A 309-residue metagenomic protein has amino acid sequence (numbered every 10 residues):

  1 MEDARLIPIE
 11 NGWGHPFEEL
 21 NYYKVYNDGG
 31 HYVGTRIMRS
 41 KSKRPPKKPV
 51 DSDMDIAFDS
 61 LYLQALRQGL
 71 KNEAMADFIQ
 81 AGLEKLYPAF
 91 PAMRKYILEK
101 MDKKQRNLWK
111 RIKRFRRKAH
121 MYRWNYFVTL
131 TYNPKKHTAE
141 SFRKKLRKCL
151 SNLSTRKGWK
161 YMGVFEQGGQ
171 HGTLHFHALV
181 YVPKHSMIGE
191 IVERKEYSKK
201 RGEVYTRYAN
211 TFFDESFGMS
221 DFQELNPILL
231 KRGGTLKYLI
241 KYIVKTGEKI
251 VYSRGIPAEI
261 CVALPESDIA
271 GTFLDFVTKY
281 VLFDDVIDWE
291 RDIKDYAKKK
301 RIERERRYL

Functional and structural regions predicted by a protein language model:
M1-G172, P183-L309: Right-hand nucleic-acid polymerase module
L174-V180: Catalytic metal-binding acidic patch
